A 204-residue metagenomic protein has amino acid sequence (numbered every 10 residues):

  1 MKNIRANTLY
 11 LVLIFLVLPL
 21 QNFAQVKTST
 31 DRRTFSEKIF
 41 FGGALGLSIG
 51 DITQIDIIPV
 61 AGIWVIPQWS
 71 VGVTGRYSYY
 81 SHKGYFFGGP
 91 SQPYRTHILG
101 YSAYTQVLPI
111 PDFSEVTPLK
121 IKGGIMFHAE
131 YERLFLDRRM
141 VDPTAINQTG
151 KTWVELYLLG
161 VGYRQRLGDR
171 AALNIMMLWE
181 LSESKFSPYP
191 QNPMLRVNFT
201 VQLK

Functional and structural regions predicted by a protein language model:
M1-T28, L203: Bacterial Sec-dependent N-terminal signal peptides
A24-I63, K204: Short glycine/proline- and aromatic-enriched beta-strand/turn motifs that initiate or cap beta-hairpins
Q25-K38, Q68, I110-I125, R166-L173 (+1 more regions): Short loop/turn motifs that connect adjacent beta-strands in outer-membrane beta-barrel proteins
E37-I39, T53-I55, R95-Y101, W153-Y157 (+1 more regions): Residues that define the transmembrane beta-barrel architecture of outer-membrane proteins
G43, V73, A103-T105, F127-A129 (+3 more regions): Membrane-embedded beta-strand positions of outer-membrane beta-barrel proteins
L45-I49, Y77-S81, P109, Y131-D137 (+3 more regions): Transmembrane beta-strands of outer-membrane beta-barrel pores
I63-P143, G150-V154: Gram-negative (and chloroplast) outer-membrane scaffold detector with strong preference for beta-barrel transmembrane
V107-D112, P190-K204: Outer-membrane beta-barrel "beta-signal"
